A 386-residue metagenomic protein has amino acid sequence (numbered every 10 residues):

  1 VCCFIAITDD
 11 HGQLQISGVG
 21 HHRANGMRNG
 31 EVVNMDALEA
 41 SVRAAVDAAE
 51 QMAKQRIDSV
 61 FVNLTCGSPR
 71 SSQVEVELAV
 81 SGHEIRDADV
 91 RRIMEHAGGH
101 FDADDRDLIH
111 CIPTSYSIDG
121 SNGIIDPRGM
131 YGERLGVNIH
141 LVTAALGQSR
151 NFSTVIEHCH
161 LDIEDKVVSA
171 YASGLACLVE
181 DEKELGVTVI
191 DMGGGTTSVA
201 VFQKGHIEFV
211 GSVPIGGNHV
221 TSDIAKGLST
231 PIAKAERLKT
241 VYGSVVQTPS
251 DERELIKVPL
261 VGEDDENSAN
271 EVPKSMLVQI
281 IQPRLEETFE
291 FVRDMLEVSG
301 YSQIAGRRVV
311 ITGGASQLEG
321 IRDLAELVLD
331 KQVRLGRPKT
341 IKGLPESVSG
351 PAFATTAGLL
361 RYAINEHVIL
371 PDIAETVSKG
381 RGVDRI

Functional and structural regions predicted by a protein language model:
V1, L64-C66, V189-T196, F202-G205 (+2 more regions): A short acidic Gly-Thr/Ser loop motif
F4-V189, H206-E208, L228-V278, S299-A305 (+4 more regions): Nucleotide/phosphate-binding catalytic cleft detector across ATP-hydrolyzing and phosphate-transferring enzymes
Q13-I16, M192-T196, A200, E326-P338: Acidic-glycine-rich active-site phosphate/pyrophosphate-binding loop
S72-Q73, V199, I321: Short glycine-/acidic-enriched loop or helix-start segments at secondary-structure transitions that form or flank
V201-Q203, G211-S212, L260, G300 (+2 more regions): Active-site proximal loops enriched in glycine and acidic residues that flank catalytic Cys/His/Asp and coordinate
G216, V220, Q317, A352-G358: Catalytic-loop motifs flanking and including active-site residues across diverse enzymes
E266, N270-G343, V348: C-terminal structural cap/anchor segments
